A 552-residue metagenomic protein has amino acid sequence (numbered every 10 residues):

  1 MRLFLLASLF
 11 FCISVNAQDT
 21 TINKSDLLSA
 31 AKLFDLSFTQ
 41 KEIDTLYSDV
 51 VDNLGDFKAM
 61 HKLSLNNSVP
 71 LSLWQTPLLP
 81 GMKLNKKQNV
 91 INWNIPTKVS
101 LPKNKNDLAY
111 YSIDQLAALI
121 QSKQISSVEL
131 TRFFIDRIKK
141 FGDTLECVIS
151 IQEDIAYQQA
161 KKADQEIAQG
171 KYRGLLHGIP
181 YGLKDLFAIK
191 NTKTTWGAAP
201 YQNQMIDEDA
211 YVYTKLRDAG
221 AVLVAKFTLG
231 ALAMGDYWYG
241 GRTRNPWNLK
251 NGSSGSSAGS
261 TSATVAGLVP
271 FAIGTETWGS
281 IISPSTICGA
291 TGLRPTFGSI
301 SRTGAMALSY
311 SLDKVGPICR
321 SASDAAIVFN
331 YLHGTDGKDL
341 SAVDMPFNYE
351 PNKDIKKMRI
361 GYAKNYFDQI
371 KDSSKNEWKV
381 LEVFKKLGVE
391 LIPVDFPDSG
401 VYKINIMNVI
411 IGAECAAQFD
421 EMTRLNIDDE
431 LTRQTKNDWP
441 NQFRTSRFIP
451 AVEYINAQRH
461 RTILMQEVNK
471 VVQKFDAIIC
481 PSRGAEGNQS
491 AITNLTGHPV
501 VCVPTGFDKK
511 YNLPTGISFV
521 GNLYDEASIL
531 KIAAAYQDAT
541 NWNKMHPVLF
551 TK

Functional and structural regions predicted by a protein language model:
M1-T21: Bacterial Sec-dependent N-terminal signal peptides
A17-I151, I155-Q158, K386-G388, F443 (+3 more regions): An N-terminal boundary/leader segment
I91-Y110, L176-W196, D354-A363, V409-M465 (+1 more regions): Short helix-loop capping/hinge segments that flank enzyme active sites or metal/cofactor-binding pockets
I95-V99, R294-W378, A539-K552: A short helix-breaking turn/cap at a secondary-structure junction
K105-I113, K139-D143, I151, L175-V212 (+2 more regions): Enzymes and membrane/adaptor proteins characterized by extended Gly/Ser/Thr/Asp/Glu-rich, aromatic-dotted
K123, G178, K184, D218 (+5 more regions): Glycine-rich, small-residue loops and helix-cap segments that act as flexible hinges at active-site edges
Q124, E129-I135, K161, Q369-P397 (+2 more regions): Acyltransferase
E208-L332, N494-S518: Short glycine/serine-rich loop segments
